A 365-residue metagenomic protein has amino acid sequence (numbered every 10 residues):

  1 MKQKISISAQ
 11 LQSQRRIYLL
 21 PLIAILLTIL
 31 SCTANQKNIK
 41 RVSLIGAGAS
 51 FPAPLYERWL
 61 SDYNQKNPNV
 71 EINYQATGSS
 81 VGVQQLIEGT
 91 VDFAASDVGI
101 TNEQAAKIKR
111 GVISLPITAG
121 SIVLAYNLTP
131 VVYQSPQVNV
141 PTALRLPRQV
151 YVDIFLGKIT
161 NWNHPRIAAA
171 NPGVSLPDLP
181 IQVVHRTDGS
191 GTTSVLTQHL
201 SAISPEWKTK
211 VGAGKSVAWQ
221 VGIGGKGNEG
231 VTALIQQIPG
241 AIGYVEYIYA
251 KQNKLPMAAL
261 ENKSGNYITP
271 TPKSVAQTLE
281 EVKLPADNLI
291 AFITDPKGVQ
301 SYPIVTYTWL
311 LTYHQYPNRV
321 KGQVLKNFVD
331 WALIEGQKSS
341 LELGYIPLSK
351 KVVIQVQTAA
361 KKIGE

Functional and structural regions predicted by a protein language model:
M1-V42: Short, low-complexity disordered leader/linker segments with a strong preference for bacterial N-terminal type II
C32-E365: Flexible loop/hinge segments at secondary-structure junctions
